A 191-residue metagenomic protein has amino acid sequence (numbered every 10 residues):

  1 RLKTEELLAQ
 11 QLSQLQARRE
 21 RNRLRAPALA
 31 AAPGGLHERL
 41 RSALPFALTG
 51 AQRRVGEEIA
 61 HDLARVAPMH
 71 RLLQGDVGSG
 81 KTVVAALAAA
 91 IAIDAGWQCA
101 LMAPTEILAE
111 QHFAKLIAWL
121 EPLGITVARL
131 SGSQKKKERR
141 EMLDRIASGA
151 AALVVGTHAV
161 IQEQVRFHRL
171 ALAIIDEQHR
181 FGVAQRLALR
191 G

Functional and structural regions predicted by a protein language model:
R1-S79, V83-A100: Pre-Walker A segment
Q14, E106-A109, S133-K137, A159-Q162 (+1 more regions): Conserved nucleotide-binding/hydrolysis micro-motifs of P-loop NTPases
R65, I91-A95, L120-L123, D144-G149 (+2 more regions): Conserved catalytic network of the ASCE P-loop NTPase/AAA+ motor domain
G96-A100, T126, G149-L153, R169-L172: Loop/turn-to-beta-strand initiation segments
L108-A147: Conserved helix-turn-beta segment of the N-terminal RecA-like "Helicase ATP-binding" lobe in SF1/SF2 helicases
S133-V154, Q162-L170: Conserved motor-coupling elements within RecA-like helicase/translocase cores
R145, A159-G191: SF2 helicase catalytic motif II
